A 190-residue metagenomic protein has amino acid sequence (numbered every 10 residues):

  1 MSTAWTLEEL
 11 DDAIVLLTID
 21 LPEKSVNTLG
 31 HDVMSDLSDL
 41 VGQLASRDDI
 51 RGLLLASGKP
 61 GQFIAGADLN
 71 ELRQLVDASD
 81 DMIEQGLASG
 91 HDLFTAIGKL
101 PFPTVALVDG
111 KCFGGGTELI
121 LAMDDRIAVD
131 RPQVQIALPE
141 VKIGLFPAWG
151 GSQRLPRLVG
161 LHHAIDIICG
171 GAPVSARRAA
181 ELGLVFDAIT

Functional and structural regions predicted by a protein language model:
M1-A56, D81, D92-T95: Conserved CoA-thioester-binding segment of acyl-CoA-metabolizing enzymes
M1-D20, L121, D166-T190: Amphipathic alpha-helical segments at domain termini/boundaries
I19-E23, V76, E140: Short, histidine-centered active-site or binding-site loop motifs used for metal coordination, general acid-base
L55, D68, L119-I120, A179: Hydrophobic/aromatic residues within transmembrane alpha-helices of multi-pass small-molecule transporters
S57-L93, C112, K142-G144: Glycine- (often His-adjacent) and acidic-residue-rich active-site loop that binds/positions the CoA thioester
G58, H91, T95-I143: Glycine-rich beta-to-alpha active-site loop
G151-H162: Hydrophobic, secondary-structure "cap" segments at the distal end of domains
